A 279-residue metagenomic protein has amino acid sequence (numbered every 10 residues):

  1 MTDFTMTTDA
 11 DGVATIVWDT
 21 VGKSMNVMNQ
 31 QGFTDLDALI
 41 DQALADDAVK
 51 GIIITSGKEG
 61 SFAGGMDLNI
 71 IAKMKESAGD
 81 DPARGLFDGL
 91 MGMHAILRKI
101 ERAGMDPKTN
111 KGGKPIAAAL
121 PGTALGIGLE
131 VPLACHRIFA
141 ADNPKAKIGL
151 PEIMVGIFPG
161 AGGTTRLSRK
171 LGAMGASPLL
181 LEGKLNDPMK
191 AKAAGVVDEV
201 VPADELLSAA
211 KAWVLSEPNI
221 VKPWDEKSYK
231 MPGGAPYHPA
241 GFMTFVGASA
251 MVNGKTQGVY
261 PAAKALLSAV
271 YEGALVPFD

Functional and structural regions predicted by a protein language model:
M1-D19, S24, E130-A134, A176-D279: Amphipathic alpha-helical segments at domain termini/boundaries
M1-T55: Conserved CoA-thioester-binding segment of acyl-CoA-metabolizing enzymes
S56-I96, A124, M154-G156: Glycine- (often His-adjacent) and acidic-residue-rich active-site loop that binds/positions the CoA thioester
N69-S77, E130-D142, K170: A glycine- and small-aliphatic-rich helix-loop capping segment at beta-alpha/alpha-beta transitions that lines
I100-V155, L179: Glycine-rich beta-to-alpha active-site loop
G163-M174: Hydrophobic, secondary-structure "cap" segments at the distal end of domains
